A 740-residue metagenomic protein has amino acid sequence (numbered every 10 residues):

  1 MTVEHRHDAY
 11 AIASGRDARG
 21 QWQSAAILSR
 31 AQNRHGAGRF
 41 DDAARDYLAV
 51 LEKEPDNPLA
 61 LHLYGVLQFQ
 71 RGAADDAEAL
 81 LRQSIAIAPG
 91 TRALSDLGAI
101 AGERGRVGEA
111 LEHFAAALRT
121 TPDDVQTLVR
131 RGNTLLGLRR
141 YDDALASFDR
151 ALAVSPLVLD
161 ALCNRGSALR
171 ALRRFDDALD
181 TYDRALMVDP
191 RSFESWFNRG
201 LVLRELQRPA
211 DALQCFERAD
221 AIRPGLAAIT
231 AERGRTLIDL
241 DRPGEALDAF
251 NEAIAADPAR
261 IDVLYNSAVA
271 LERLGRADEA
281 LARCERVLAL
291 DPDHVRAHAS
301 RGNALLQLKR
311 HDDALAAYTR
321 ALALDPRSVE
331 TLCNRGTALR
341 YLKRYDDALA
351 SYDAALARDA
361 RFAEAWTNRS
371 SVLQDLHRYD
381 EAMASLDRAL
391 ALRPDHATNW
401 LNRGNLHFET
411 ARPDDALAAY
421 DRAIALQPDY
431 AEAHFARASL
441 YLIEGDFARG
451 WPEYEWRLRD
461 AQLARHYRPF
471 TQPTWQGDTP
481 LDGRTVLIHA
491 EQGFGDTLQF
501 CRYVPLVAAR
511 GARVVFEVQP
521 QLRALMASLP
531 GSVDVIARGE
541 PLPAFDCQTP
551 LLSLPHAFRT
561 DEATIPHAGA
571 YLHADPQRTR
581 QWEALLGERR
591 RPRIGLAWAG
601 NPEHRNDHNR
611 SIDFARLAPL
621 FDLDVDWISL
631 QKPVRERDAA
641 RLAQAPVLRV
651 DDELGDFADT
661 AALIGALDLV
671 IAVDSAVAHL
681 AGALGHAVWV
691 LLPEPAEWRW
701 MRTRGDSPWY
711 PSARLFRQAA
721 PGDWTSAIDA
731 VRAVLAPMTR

Functional and structural regions predicted by a protein language model:
M1-R740: Alpha-helical solenoid repeat scaffolds of the TPR/TPR-like class and their adjacent stem/linker regions that mediate
